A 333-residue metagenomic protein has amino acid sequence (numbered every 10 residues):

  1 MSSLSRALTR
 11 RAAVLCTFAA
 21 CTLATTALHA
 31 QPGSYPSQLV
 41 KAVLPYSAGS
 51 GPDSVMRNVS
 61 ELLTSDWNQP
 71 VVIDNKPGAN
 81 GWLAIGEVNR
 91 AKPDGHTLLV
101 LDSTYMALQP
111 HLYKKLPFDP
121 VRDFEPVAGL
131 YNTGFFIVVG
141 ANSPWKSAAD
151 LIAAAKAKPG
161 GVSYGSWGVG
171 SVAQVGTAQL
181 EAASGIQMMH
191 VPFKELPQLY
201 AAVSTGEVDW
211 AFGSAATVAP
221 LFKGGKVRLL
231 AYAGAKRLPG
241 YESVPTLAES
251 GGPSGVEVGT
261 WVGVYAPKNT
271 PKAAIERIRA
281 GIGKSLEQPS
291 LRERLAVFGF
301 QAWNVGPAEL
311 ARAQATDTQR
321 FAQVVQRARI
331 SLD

Functional and structural regions predicted by a protein language model:
A13-T25: Bacterial N-terminal signal peptides
A30-R122, G161, G185-D209, L221 (+2 more regions): N-terminal (or domain-start) structured segment
S37-L39, K223-G224, E249, K272-D333: An extracytoplasmic/periplasmic, membrane-proximal ligand-sensing/linker region
R90-H96, H111-Q198, L247-E249, W261-R294: Hinge/capping helix and adjacent helix->loop/strand transition within the periplasmic-binding protein
G95-L101, S163, D209-G213, R228-A231 (+1 more regions): Paired acidic/hydrophobic, glycine-rich loop segments that form the ligand-binding mouth/hinge of periplasmic-binding
V100-Y105, S166, E195-L196, G213-V218 (+3 more regions): Beta->alpha turn/N-cap motifs
T104-K115, Q179-A183, W210-V244: A ligand-binding cleft/hinge motif common to bilobed small-molecule-binding domains
V218-L286, Q319: C-terminal lobe and pocket-closing loops of periplasmic/extracytoplasmic Venus-flytrap solute-binding proteins
